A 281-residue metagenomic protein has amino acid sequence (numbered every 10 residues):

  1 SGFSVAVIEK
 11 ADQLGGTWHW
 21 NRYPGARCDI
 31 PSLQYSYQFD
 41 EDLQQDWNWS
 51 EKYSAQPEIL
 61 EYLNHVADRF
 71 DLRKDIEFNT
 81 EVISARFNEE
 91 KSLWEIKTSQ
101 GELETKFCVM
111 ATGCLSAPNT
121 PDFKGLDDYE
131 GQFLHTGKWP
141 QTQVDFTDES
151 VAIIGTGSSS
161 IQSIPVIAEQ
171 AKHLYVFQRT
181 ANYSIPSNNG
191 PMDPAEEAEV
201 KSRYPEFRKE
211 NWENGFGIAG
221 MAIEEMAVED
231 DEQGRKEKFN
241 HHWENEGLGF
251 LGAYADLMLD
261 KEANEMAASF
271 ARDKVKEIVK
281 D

Functional and structural regions predicted by a protein language model:
S1, S163-I167: Aromatic pocket-lining residues of Rossmann-like dinucleotide-binding sites
S1-L126, T142-Q143, T156, A171-D281: N-terminal FAD-binding dinucleotide-binding subdomain shared by FAD-dependent oxidases/monooxygenases
F3, D148-S150: Nucleotide donor/acceptor-binding cores
I76-E77, G131-L134: Conserved beta-strand scaffold positions in the cores of enzyme catalytic domains, especially in NTP/NDP-utilizing
E104-K106, G131, D148: Active-site acidic short loop of glycosyltransferases
H135-D148: A short, basic/flexible loop-to-alpha-helix module at the beginning of a structural domain
A152-I154: Conserved hydrophobic packing residues within short motifs/helices of P-loop NTPase cores of ABC-family ATPases
S160: N-terminal Rossmann-fold NAD(P) dinucleotide-binding loop
